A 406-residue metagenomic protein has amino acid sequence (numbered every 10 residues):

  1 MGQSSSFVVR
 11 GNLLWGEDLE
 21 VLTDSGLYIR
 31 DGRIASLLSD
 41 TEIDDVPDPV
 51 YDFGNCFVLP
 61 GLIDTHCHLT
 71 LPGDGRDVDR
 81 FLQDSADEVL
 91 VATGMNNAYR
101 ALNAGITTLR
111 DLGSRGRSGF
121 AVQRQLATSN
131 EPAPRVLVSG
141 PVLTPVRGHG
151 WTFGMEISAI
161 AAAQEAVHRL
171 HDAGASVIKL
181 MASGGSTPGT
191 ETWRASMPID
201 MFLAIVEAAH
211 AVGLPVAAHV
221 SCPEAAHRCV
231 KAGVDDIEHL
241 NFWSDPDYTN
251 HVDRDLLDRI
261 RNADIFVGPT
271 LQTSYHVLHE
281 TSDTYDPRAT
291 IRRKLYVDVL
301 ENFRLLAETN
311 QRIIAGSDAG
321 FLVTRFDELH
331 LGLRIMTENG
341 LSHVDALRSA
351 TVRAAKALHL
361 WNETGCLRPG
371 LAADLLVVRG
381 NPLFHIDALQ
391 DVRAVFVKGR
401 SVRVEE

Functional and structural regions predicted by a protein language model:
M1-D45, C56-L59, G380-I386, R400-S401: N-terminal metal-binding scaffold of metallo-dependent hydrolase/deaminase domains
W15, A350-V352, K356, P369-E406: C-terminal cap of metal-dependent C-N hydrolases
C56-Q125, D200, C229-A232: Metal-associated gating/positioning segment near the N- to mid-region
D79-A92, G148-E165, P215-A217: Active-site mouth loops of central-metabolism enzymes
T93-G119, A133-L143, A175-P188, L214-P215 (+2 more regions): Divalent metal-dependent hydrolysis catalytic cores, especially in the metallo-beta-lactamase
R147-L203, E207, E238, F242: Active-site gating/metal-coordination segments in enzymes
P188-L300, T309, I314, A319-F321 (+2 more regions): Active-site core of metal-dependent hydrolases
Y285-R288, L295-N381: His/Asp/Glu-enriched, well-ordered alpha-helical/loop segment that forms or immediately abuts the divalent-metal
